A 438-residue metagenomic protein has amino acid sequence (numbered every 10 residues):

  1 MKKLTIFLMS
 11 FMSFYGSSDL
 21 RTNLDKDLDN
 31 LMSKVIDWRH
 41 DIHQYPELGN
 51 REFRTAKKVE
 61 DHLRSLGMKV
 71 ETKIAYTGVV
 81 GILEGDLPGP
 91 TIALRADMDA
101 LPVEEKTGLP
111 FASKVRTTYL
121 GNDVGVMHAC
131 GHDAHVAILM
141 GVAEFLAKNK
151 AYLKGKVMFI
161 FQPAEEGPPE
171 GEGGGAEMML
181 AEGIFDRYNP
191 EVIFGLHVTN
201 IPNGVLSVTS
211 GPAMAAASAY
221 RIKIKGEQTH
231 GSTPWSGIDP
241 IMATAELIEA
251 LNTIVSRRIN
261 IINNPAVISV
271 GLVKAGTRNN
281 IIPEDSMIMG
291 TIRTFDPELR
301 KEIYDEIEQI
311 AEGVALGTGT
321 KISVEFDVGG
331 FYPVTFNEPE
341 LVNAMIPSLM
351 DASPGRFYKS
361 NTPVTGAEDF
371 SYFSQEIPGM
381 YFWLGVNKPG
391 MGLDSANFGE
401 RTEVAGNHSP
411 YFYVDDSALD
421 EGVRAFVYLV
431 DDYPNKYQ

Functional and structural regions predicted by a protein language model:
M1-L8: Sec-dependent signal peptide recognition, specifically the positively charged N-region followed immediately by
L8-S17, L31: Hydrophobic h-region of N-terminal signal peptides that target proteins for export in Gram-negative bacteria
L20-M127, A137-K154: Acidic/His- and Gly-rich active-site-bordering loop/insert found across diverse amide/peptide-bond hydrolases
I42, G81, L94, H132 (+8 more regions): Divalent metal-coordination and catalytic microenvironments
S65, A245-Q438: Metal-dependent amide/peptide-bond hydrolase catalytic core, centered on the "pita-bread" metallohydrolase fold
E105-R116, G211-A215, L393-A405: Short, flexible, mixed-charge acidic loops at enzyme active sites
R116-M127, D133-A134, F145-L146, A151-L272 (+1 more regions): Histidine/acidic-residue-rich, glycine-tolerant segments that coordinate divalent metal ions
